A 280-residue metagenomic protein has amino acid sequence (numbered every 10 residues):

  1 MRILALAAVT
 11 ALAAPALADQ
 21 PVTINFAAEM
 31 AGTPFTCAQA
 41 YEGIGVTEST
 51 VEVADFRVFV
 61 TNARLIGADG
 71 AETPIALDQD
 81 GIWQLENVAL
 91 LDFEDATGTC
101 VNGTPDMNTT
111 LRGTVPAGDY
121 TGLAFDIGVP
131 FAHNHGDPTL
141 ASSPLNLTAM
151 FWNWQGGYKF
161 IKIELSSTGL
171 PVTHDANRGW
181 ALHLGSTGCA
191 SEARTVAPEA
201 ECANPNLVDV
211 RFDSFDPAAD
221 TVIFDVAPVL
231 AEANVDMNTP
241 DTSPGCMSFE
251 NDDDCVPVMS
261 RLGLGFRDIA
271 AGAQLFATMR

Functional and structural regions predicted by a protein language model:
M1-V9: Sec-dependent signal peptide recognition, specifically the positively charged N-region followed immediately by
A13-P15: N-terminal signal peptide c-region/cleavage motif recognized by signal peptidases
D19-R280: A short, solvent-exposed, low-complexity linear motif enriched for acidic/polar residues with Pro/Gly/Ser/Thr
